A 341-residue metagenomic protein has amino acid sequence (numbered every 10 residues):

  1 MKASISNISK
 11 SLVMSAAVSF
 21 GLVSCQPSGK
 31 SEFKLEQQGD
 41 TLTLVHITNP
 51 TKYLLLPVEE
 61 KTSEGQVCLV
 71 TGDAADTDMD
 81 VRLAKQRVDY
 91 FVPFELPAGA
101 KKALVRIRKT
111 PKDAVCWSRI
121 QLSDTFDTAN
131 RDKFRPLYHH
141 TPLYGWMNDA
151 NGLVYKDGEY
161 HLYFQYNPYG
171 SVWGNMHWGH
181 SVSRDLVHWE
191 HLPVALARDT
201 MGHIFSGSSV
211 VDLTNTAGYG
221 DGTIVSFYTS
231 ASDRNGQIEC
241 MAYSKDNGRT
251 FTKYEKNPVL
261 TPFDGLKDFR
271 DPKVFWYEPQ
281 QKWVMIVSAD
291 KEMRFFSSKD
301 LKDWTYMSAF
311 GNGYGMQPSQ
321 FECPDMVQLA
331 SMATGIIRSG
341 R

Functional and structural regions predicted by a protein language model:
M1, P27-S28: Generic low-complexity segments that are intrinsically disordered, proline-rich and/or Lys/Arg-biased
K2-V13: Bacterial N-terminal signal peptides that target proteins for export
V23-S24: C-terminal motif of bacterial Sec signal peptides marking the signal peptidase cleavage site
S28-P272, W276-C323, Q328-R341: Beta-rich carbohydrate-recognition and catalytic domains
